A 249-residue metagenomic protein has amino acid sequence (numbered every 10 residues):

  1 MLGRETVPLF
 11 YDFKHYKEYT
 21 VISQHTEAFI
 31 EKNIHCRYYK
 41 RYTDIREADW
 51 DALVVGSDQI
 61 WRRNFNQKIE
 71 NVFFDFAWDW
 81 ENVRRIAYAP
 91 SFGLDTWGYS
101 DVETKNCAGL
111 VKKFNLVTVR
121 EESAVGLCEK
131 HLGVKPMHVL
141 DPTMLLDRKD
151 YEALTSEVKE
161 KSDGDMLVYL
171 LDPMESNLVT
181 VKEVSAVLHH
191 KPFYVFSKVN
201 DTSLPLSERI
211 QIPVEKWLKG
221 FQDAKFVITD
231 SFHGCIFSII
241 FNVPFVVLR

Functional and structural regions predicted by a protein language model:
M1-G109, E157: Aromatic- and Gly/Pro-rich donor/ligand-binding loops that form nucleotide- or phosphate-bearing donor binding pockets
D51-A52, R84, L116, D165 (+1 more regions): Structural motif
R84-L94, S123-C128, L170-L171, N177-V214: Catalytic donor nucleotide-activated moiety binding site of glycosyltransferases and closely related
A108-K112, F221: A conserved, positively charged/aromatic
F114-E121, I228: A short beta-strand/loop micro-motif in the catalytic core of glycosyltransferases that engages the nucleotide-sugar
P136-M144, R148, S197-F232: Donor nucleotide-activated moiety binding/catalytic core segment of transferases that use nucleotide-activated donors
K159-D172: Conserved donor-binding/catalytic core segment of Leloir-type glycosyltransferases
Q222-R249: A donor-sugar binding/catalytic signature common to diverse glycosyltransferases and related nucleotide-sugar
